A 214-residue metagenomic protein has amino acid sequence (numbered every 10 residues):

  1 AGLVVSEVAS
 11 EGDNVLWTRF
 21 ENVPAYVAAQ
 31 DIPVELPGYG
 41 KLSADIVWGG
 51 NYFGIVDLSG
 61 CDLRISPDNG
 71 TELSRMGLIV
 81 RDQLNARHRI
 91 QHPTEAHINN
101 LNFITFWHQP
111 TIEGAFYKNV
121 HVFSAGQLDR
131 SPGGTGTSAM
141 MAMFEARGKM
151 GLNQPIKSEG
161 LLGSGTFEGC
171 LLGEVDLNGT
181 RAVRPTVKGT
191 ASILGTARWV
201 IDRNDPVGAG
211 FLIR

Functional and structural regions predicted by a protein language model:
A1-R214: Active-site proximal loop and beta-alpha junction motif in alpha/beta enzyme cores
